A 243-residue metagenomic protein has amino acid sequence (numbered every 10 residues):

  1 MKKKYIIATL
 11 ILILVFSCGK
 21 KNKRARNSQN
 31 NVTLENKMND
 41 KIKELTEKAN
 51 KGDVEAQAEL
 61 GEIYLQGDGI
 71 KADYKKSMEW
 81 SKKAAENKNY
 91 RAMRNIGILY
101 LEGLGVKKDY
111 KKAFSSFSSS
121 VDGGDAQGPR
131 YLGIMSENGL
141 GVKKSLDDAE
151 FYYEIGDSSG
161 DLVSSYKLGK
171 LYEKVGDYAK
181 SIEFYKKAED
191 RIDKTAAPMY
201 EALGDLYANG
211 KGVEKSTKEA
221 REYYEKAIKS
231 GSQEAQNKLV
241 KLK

Functional and structural regions predicted by a protein language model:
V15-S17: C-terminal motif of bacterial Sec signal peptides marking the signal peptidase cleavage site
G19-K21: Bacterial signal peptide processing site
N50-D53, Q66-D68, E86-N89, E102-L104 (+6 more regions): Short helix-capping/linker turns of helical repeat alpha-solenoids
E59-Q66, I70, N95-E102, R130-N138 (+4 more regions): Hydrophobic face of amphipathic alpha-helices that form TPR/SEL1-like repeat modules and related alpha-solenoid
A202, K211-K243: Terminal, low-structured helical/coil segments at or just beyond the last alpha-helical repeat
